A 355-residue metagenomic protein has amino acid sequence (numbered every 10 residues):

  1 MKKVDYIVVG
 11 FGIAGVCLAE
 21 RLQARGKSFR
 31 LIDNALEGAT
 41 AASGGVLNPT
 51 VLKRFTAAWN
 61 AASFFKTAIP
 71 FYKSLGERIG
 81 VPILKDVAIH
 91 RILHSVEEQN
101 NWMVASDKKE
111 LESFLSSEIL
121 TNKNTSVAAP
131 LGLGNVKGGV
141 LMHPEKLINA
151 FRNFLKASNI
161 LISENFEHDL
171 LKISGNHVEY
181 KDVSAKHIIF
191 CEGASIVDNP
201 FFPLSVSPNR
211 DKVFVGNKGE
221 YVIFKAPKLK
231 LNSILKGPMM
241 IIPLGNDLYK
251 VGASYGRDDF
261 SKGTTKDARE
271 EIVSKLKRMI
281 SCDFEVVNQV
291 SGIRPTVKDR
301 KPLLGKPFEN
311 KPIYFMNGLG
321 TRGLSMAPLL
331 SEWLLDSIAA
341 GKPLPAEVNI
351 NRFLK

Functional and structural regions predicted by a protein language model:
M1-A14: Beta1/beta-strand and adjacent pyrophosphate-binding region of the FAD-binding site in flavoprotein oxidoreductases
A14-R25, G45, V51, P82-L84 (+1 more regions): Active-site substrate-recognition segment that forms the wall of the catalytic cavity or substrate channel
Q23-A42: Glycine-rich FAD pyrophosphate-binding loop
V46-P130: Dinucleotide-binding Rossmann-like beta1-alpha1 core, especially the glycine-rich loop that anchors the ADP
T56-T67, G134-A150, G263-A268, S325: Short beta-strand to alpha-helix junction loop
G134-H187, C191, S195-I196: Helical element adjacent to the flavin cofactor pocket in flavoenzyme catalytic cores
E285-K355: C-terminal catalytic lobe of FAD-dependent flavoproteins
